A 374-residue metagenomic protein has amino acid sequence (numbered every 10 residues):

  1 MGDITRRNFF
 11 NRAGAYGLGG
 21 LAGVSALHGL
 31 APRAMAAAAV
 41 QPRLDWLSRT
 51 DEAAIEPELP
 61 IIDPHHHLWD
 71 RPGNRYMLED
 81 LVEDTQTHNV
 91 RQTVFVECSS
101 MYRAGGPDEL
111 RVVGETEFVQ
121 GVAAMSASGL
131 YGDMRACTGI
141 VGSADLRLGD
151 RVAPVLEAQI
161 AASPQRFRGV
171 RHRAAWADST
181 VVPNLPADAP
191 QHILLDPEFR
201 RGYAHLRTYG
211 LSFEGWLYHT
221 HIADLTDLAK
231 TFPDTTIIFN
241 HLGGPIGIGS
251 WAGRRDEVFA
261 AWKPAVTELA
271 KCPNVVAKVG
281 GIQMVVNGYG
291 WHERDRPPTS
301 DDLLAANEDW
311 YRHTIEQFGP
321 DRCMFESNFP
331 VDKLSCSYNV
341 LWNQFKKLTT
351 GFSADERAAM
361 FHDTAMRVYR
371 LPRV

Functional and structural regions predicted by a protein language model:
D3-T5, F10-A26, A39-P60, Y76-E83 (+4 more regions): Mid-to-C-terminal alpha-helical segments outside catalytic/metal-binding sites
F9-F10, A37-G132, N343: An N-terminally biased module of ancient metal coordination in phosphate/nucleic-acid-related enzymes
A39-V40, D188-M324, S335, S353: Catalytic pocket-lining loop regions of alpha/beta-barrel enzymes, especially the amidohydrolase/enolase/GH5 lineages
V40-R49, P107-H221, D227-K230, G243 (+2 more regions): Active-site gating/metal-coordination segments in enzymes
I62-P64, V96, R171, N240 (+2 more regions): Active-site neighborhood of phospho(di)ester-bond hydrolases with catalytic His/Asp-centered motifs
H65, T93, I140, L206 (+5 more regions): Conserved, mostly hydrophobic/aromatic
W69-R71, S100-R103, R147, W176-S179 (+4 more regions): Active-site environment of divalent metal-dependent phosphoester hydrolases
